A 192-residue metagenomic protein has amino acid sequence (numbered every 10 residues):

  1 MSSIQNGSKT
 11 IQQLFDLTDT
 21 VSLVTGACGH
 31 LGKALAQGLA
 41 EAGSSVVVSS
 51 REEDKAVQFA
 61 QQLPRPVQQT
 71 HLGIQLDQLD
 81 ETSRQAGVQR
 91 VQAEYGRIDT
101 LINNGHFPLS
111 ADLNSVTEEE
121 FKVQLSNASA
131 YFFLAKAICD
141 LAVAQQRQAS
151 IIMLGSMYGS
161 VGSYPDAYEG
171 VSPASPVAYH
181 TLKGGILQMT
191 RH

Functional and structural regions predicted by a protein language model:
L17, Q68-Q69, R90-N103, L109 (+2 more regions): A glycine-rich helix->loop->beta "capping" turn within Rossmann-like NAD(P)(H)-dependent oxidoreductase domains
V21, C28-G29: Conserved glycine-rich cofactor-binding loop
T25, I98-H106, N127, I152-G155: Rossmann-fold scaffold of SDR-type NAD(P)-dependent oxidoreductases
S44-F59: Conserved glycine-rich Rossmann-like NAD(P)H-binding loop of the short-chain dehydrogenase/reductase
P66-E81: Rossmann-fold cofactor-recognition segment
F107, N114-F133, I152, S175-I186: Catalytic Tyr-X3-Lys loop
S110, S126-R147, G155-G159, R191-H192: Amphipathic alpha-helical dimer-interface segment in Rossmann-like NAD(P)H-dependent oxidoreductases
V143, I152-R191: Catalytic loop of short-chain dehydrogenase/reductase
